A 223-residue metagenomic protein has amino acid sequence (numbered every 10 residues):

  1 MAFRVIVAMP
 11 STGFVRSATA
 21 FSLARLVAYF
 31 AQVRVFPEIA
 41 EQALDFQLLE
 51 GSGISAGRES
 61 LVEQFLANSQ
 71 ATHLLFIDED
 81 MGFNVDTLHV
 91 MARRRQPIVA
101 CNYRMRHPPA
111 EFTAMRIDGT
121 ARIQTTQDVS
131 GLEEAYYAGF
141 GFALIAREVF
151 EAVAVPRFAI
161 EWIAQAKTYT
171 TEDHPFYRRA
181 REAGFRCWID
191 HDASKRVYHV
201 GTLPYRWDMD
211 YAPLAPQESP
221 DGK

Functional and structural regions predicted by a protein language model:
M1-G51, A56: N-proximal low-complexity "stem/linker" segments adjacent to membrane-targeting elements
A2, T19, A152-K223: C-terminal catalytic/acceptor-binding lobe
A40, A92, A180-R181: Anion (oxyanion) recognition and catalysis
E59-H73: Active-site nucleotide-sugar/metal-binding loop of Leloir-type enzymes
V62, N84-I163: Conserved catalytic core of nucleotide-sugar-dependent glycosyltransferases
Q70-A71, Q96, F185: Short, high-confidence coil segments that cap the C-terminus of an alpha-helix and link into the following beta-strand
Q70-G82: Short beta-strand-to-loop acidic/aromatic patch adjacent to the donor-nucleotide binding site
